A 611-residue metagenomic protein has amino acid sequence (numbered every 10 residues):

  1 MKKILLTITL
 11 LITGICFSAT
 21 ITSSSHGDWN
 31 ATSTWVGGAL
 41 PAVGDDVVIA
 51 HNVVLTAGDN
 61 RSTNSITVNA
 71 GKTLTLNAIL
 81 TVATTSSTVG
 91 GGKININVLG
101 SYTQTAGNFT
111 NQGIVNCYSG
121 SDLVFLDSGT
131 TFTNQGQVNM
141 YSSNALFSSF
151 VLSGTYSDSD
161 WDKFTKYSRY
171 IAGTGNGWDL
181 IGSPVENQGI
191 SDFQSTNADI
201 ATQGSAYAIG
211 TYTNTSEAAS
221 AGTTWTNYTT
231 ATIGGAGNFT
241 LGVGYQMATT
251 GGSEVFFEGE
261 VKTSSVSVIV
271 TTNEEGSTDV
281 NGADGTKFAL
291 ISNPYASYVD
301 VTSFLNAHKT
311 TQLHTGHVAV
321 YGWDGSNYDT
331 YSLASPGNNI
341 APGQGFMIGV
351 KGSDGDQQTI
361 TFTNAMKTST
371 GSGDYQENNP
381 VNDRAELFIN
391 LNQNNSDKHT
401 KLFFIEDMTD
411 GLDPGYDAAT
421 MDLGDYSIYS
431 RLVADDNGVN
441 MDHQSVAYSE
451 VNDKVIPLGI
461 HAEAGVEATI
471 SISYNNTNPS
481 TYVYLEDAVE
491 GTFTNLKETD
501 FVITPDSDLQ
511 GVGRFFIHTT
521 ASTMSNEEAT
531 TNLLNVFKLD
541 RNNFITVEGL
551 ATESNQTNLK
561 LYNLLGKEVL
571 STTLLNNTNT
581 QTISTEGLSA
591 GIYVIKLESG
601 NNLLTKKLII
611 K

Functional and structural regions predicted by a protein language model:
M1-T22, S522-E527, V547, K567 (+2 more regions): Bacterial Sec-dependent N-terminal signal peptides
I21-S24, I389-N390: A short beta-strand micro-motif
S25-L40, G44-T56, T75, T81-V82 (+4 more regions): N-terminal exported-region signature
D45, N64, Q581, K606-K607: Extracytoplasmic/periplasmic beta-strand context in beta-sandwich domains, especially the cupredoxin/COX2 CuA-binding
G58-T75: Beta-solenoid repeat scaffold
S86-S87: Acidic/polar low-complexity surface segments
S220-G235, F239-T240, G244-T578, E586-A590 (+1 more regions): Compositionally biased Ser/Thr/Gly- and acidic/asparagine-rich, proline-interspersed low-complexity stretches
